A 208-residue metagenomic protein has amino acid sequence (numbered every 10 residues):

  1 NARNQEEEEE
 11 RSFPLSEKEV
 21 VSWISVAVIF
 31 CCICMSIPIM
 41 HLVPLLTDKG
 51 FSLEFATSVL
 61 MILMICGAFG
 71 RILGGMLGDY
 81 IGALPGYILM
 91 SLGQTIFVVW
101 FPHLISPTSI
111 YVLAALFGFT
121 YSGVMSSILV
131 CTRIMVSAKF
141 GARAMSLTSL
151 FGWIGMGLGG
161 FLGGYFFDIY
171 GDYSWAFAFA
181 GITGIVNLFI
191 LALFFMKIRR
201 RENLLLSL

Functional and structural regions predicted by a protein language model:
N1, A176-L193: Symmetry-related core transmembrane helices of the 12-TM Major Facilitator Superfamily/SLC fold
A2-W23: Juxtamembrane intracellular "pre-TM" segments in multi-pass secondary transporters
E17-M76, A83: Extracytoplasmic gate region of multi-pass secondary transporters
G93-I105: C-terminal ends and interior cores of transmembrane alpha-helices in multi-pass membrane transporters/permeases
T108-L116: Paired small-residue
G123-V136: Intracellular juxtamembrane helix-capping segments at the cytosolic ends of symmetry-related transmembrane helices
M135-D172, A180: A late C-terminal transmembrane helix in Major Facilitator Superfamily
